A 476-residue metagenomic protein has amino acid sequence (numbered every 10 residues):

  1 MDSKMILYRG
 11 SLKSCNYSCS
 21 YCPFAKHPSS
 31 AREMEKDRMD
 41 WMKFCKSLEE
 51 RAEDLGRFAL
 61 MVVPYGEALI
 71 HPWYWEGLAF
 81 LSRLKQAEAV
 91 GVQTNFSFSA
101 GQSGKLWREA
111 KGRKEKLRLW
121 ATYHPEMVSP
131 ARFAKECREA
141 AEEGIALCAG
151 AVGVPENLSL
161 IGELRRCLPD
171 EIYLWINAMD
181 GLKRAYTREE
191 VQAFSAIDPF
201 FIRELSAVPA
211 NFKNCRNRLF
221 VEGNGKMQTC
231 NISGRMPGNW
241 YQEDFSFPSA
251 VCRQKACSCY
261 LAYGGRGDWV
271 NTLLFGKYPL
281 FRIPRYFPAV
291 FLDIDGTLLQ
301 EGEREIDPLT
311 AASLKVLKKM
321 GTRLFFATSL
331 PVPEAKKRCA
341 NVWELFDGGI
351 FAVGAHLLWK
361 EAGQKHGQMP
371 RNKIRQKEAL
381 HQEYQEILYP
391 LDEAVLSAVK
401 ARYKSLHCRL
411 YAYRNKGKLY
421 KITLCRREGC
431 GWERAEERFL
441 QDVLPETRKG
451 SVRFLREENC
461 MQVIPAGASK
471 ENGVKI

Functional and structural regions predicted by a protein language model:
D2-K43, N231: Canonical Radical SAM [4Fe-4S] cluster-binding loop centered on the CxxxCxxC motif and its immediate flanking residues
I6, K26-M39, L55-H71, L81-G101 (+3 more regions): Core AdoMet radical
L60, V128-A207: Conserved C-terminal portion of the radical SAM core fold that forms the substrate/S-adenosylmethionine-binding
T94-F96, A149, L314-R338, A412-G429 (+2 more regions): Substrate-recognition element of Asp-dependent hydrolases with the DxDx(T/V) motif
L106-W107, R304-R414: Active-site phosphate-binding/coordination module
R184-I283: Accessory C-terminal segments flanking Radical SAM cores
Y286-E303: Asp-based phosphoryl-transfer active-site loop
A394-I476: Conserved acidic, metal-coordinating active-site core of Asp-based, Mg2+-dependent phosphoryl-transfer enzymes
